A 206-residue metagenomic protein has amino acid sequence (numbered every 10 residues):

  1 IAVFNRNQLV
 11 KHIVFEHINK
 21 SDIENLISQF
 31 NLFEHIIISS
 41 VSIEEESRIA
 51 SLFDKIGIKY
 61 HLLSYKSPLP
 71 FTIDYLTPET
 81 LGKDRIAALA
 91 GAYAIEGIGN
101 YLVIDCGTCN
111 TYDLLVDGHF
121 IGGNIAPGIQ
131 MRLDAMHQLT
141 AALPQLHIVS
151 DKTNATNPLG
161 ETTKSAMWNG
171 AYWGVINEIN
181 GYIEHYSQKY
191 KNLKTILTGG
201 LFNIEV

Functional and structural regions predicted by a protein language model:
I1-L32, H119-P144, S165: Short glycine-rich, Thr/Ser-proximal phosphate-binding strand/loop in the N-terminal lobe of ATP-dependent enzymes
I1-V10, A92, I98-H119, M136: Gly/Thr-rich phosphate-binding beta-strand-loop-beta motif of the actin/hexokinase/Hsp70
V10-E16, I37-E45: N-terminal beta-alpha supersecondary unit
I13, T153-K194, L201-I204: Adenine-nucleotide phosphate-binding core of ATP-dependent small-molecule kinases
L32-S42, K59-L62, Y190-G200: Short glycine-rich phosphate-binding loop at a beta-alpha junction
S40, S51-A92: Glycine/small-residue-rich loop that forms an oxyanion/phosphate-binding "nest" at active or ligand-binding sites
K83, A90-I98, I121-W168: Glycine-rich phosphate-binding loop plus the immediately following alpha-helix
I104-C109, I129, T198-L201: A short acidic Gly-Thr/Ser loop motif
